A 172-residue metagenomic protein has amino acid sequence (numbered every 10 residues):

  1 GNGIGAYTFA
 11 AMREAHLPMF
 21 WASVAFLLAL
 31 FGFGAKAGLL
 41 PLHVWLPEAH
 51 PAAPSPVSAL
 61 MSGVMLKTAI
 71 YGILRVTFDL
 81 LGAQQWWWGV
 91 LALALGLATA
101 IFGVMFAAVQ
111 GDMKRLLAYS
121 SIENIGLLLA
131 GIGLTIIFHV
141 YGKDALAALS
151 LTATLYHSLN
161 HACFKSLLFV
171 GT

Functional and structural regions predicted by a protein language model:
G1-T172: Hydrophobic transmembrane alpha-helices and their helix-loop junctions in integral membrane proteins
